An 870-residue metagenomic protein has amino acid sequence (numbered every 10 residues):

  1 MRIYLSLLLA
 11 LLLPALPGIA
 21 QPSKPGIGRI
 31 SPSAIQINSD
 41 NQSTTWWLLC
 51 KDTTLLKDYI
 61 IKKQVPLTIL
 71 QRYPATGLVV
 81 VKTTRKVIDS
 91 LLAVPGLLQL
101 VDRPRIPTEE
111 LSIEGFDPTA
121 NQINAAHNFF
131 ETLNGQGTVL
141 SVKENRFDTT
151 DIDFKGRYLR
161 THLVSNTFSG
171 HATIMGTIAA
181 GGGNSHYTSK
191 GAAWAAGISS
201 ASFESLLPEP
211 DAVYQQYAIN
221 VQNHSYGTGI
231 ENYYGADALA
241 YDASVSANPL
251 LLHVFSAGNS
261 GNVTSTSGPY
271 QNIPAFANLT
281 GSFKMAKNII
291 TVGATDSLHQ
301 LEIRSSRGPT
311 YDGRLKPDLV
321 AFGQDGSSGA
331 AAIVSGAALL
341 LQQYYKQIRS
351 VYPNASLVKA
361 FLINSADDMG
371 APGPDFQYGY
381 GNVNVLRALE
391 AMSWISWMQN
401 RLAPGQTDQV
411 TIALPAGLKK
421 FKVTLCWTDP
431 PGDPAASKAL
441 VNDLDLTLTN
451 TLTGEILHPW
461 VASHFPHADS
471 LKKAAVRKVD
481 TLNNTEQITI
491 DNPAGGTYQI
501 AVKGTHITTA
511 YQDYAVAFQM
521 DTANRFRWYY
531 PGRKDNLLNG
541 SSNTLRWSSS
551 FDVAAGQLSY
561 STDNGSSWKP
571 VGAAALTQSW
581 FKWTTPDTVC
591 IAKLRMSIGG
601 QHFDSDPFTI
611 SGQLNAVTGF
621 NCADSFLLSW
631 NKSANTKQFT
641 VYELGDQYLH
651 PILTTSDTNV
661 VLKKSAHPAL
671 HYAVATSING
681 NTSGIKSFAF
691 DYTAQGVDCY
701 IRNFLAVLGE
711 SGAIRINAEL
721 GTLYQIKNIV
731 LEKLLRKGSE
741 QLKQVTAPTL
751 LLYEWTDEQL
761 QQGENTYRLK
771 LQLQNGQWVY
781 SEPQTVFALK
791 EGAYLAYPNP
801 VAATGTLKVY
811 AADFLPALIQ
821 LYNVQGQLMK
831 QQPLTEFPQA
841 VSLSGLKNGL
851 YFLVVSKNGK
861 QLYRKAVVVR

Functional and structural regions predicted by a protein language model:
A20, N564, Q638-Q647, T722-Y797 (+1 more regions): C-terminal outer-membrane/trafficking sorting elements
Q21-P22, A125-L207, Y217-N220, E231-Y234 (+6 more regions): Subtilisin-like serine protease catalytic core
P22-A34, T54-F129: Autoinhibitory propeptides
I230-N232, A238, A243, S256-I289 (+5 more regions): Active-site-adjacent substrate-recognition loops and nearby beta-strands within hydrolase catalytic domains
K316-G373: Hydrolase catalytic cores
L357-K359, V410, K438-A439, L448-L452 (+4 more regions): C-terminal edge strands of extracellular/lumenal beta-sandwich accessory domains
Y380-L444, A510, A515-N539: Secreted peptidase-domain scaffold signal
G612-S629, T655-A793: Short, compositionally biased serine/threonine- and acidic-rich segments at solvent-exposed termini, linkers, or domain
